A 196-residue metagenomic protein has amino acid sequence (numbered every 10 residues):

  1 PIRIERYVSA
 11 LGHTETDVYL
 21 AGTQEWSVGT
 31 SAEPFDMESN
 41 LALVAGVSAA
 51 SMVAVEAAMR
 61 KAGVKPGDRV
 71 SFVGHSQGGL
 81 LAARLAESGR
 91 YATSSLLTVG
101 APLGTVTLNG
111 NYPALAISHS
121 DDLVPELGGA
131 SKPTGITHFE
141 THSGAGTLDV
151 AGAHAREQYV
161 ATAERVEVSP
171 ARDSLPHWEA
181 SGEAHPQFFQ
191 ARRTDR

Functional and structural regions predicted by a protein language model:
P1-D68, R90-R196: Alpha/beta hydrolase fold serine-hydrolase catalytic domain that processes acyl esters and thioesters
V73-A82: Gly/Ala-rich beta-loop-alpha elbow adjacent to hydrolase catalytic centers
A82-A83, T107: Extended hydrophobic-aromatic, low-complexity segments
